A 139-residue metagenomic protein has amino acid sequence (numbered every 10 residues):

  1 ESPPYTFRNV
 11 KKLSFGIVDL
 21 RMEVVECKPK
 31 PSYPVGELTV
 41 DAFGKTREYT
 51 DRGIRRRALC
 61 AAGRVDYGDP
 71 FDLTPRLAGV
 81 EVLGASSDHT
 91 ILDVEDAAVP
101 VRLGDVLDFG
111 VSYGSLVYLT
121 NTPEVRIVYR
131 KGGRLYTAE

Functional and structural regions predicted by a protein language model:
E1-E139: Active-site anion/phosphate-binding pocket segments in diverse small-molecule metabolic enzymes
